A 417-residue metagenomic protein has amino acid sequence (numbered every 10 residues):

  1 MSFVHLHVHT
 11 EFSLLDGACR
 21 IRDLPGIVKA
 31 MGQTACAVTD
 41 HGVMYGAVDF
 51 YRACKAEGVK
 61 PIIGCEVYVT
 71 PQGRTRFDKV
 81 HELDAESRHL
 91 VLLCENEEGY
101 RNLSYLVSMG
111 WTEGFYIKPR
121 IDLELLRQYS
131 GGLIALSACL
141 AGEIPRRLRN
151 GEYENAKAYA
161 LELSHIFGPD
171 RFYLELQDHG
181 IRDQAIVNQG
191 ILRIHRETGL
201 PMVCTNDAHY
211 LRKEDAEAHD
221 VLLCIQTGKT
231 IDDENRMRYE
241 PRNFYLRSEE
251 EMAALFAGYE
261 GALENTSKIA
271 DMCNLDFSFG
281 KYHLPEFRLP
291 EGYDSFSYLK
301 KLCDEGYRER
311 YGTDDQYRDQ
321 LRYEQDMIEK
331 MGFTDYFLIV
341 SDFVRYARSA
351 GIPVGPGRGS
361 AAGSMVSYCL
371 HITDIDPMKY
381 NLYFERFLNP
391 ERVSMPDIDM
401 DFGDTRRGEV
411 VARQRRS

Functional and structural regions predicted by a protein language model:
M1-S417: Phosphodiester-processing cores and adjacent nucleic acid-binding clamps
